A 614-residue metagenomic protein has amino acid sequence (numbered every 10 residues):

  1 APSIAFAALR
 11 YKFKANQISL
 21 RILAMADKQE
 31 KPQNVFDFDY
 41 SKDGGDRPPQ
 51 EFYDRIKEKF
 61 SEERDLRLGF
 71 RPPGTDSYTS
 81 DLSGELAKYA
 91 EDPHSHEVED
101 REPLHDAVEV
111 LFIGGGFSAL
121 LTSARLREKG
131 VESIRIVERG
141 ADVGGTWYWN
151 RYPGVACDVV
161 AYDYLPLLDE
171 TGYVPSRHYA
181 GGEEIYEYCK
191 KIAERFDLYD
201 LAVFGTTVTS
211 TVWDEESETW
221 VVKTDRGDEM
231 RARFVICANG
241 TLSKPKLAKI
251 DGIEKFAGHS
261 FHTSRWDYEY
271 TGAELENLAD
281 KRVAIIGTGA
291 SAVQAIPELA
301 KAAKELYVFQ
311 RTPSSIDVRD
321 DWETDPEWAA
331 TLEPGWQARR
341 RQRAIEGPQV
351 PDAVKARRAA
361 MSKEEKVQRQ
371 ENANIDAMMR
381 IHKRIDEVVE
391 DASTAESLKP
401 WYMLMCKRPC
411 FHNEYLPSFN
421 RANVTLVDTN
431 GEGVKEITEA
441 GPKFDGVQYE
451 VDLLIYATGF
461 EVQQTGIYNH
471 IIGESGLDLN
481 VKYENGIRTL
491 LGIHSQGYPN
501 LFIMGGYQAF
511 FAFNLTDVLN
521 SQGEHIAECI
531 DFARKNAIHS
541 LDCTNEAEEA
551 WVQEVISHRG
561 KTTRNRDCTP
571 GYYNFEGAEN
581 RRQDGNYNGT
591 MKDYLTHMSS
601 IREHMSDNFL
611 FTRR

Functional and structural regions predicted by a protein language model:
L20-I22, A26-E109, E187, K246-D267: Extreme N-terminal leader/targeting segments of oxidoreductases
K28-P49, Y53, E58, R64 (+7 more regions): C-terminal, flexible cofactor-proximal segment of oxidoreductases
D76, S80-E99, L165-P175, G181-I185 (+4 more regions): Glycine-rich dinucleotide-binding loop and its adjacent helix/turn
D100-A107, L111-F112, F117-V143, N150 (+4 more regions): Rossmann-like dinucleotide-binding core of oxidoreductases
S176-L242: Feature captures the FAD/FMN-dependent oxidoreductase FAD-binding
F204-E218, L426-G441: A conserved short coil-to-beta-strand element within the FAD-binding core of flavoproteins
D225-F234, A279, D445-L453: Core beta-strand elements of the Rossmann-like FAD/NAD(P) dinucleotide-binding domain in flavoenzyme oxidoreductases
A356-K435, F444, Y449-T465, V552-R614: C-terminal catalytic lobe of FAD-dependent flavoproteins
